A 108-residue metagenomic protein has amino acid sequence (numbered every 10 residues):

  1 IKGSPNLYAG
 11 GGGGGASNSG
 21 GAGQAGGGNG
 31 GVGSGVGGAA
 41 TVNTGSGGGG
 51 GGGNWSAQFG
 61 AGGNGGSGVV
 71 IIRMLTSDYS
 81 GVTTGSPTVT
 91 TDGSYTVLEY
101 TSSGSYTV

Functional and structural regions predicted by a protein language model:
I1-V108: Low-complexity, glycine/proline-biased repetitive segments and flexible coils/loops
